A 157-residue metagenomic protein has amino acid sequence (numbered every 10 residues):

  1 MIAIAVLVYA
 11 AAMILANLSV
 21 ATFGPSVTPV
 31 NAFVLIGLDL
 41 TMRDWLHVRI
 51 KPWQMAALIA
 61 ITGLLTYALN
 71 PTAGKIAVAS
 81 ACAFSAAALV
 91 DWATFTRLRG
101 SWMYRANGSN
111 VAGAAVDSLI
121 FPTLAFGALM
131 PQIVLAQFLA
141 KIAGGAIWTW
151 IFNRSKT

Functional and structural regions predicted by a protein language model:
M1-L46: Hydrophobic transmembrane alpha-helices
I2-A3, S26-N31, P52-A57, A77-A93: Hydrophobic alpha-helical transmembrane segments
I2-V6, I50-I61, S101-G108: Cytoplasmic-side transmembrane-helix entry/capping segments in multi-pass membrane proteins
N17-A21, D44-L46, L65-P71, T123-A125: Hydrophobic alpha-helical transmembrane segments
R43-V48, G113-V116: Acidic (Asp/Glu-rich) catalytic motifs at the cytosolic membrane interface
A57-I76: Membrane-helix boundary elements
G74-T157: Membrane-embedded alpha-helical hairpins and interfacial helices in multi-pass inner-membrane proteins
